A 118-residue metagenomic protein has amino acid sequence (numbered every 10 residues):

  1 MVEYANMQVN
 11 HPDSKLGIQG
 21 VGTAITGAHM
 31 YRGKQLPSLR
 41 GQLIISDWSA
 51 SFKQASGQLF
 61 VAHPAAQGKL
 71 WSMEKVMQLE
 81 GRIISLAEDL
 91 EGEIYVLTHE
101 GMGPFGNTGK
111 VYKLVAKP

Functional and structural regions predicted by a protein language model:
M1-M73, G103-G109, L114-K117: Beta-propeller domain segments
R32, L90, T98: Residues that line or immediately flank small-molecule/substrate-binding pockets and catalytic motifs
R40, E91-G92: Conserved loop/turn motif of beta-propeller repeat scaffolds
I45, Y95-T98: Residue position within the beta-strands of beta-propeller blades
V61, E93-Y95: A general secondary-structure boundary signal
G68-L90: Conserved blade-ending motifs and adjacent loop-strand segments that build the rim/top face of beta-propeller domains
S85, E100-G103: Short proline/glycine-enriched turn/loop segments at secondary-structure junctions
